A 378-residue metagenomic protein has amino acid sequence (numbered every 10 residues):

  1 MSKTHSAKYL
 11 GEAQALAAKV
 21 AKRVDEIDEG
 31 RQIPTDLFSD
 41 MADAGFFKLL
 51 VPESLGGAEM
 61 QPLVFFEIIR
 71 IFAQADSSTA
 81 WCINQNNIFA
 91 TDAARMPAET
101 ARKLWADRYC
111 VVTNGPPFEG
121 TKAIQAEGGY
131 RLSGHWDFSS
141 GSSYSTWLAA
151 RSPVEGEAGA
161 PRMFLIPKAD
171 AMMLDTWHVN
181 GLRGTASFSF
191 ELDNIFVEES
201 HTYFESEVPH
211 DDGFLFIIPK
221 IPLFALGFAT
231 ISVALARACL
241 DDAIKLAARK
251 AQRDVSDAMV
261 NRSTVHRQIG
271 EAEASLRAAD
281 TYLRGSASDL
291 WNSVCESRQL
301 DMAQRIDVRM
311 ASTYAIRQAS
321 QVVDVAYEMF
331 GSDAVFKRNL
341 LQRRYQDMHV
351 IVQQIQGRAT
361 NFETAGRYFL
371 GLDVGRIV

Functional and structural regions predicted by a protein language model:
M1-G11, A15-A18, I377-V378: Basic/polar N-terminal segments that are highly enriched at the extreme N-terminus, encompassing both cleavable
Q14, A18, A234, G270-R277 (+4 more regions): Generic structural signal for well-ordered, non-transmembrane alpha-helical segments in soluble/cytosolic regions
A21, D25-D28, A278-Y314, Y327-V335: C-terminal helix-coil-helix/basic helical segment that borders enzyme active sites and/or dimer interfaces and provides
T35-D43, F47-S145: Glycine-rich flavin
H135-A171, T176: DPxDG-like acidic metal-binding loop motif
N180-R277: Glycine-rich beta->alpha junctions and the first turn(s) of the following alpha-helix
I221-A225, A258-A272, A303-Y314, Q342-V350: Alpha-helical scaffold segments that form or flank carboxylate-/histidine-based iron centers
F330-V378: Glycine-rich phosphate/cofactor-binding loops in nucleotide/flavin-utilizing enzymes
